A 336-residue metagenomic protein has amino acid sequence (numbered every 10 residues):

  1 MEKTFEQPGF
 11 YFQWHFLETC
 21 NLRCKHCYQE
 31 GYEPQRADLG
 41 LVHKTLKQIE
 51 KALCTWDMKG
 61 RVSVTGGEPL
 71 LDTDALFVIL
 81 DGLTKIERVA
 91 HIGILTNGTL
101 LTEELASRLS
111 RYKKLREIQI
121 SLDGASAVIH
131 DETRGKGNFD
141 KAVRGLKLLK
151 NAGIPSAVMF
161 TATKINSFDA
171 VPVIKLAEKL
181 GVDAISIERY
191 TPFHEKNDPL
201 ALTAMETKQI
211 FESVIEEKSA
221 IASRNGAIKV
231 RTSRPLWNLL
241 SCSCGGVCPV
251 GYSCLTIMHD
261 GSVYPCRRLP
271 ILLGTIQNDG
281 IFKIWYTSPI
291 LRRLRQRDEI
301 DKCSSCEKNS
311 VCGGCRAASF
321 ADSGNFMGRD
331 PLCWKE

Functional and structural regions predicted by a protein language model:
M1-E2, E6, R268-E336: Flexible mid-to-C-terminal extensions adjoining Fe-S/redox cofactors in radical SAM and related proteins
M1-Y112, R116: Conserved alpha-helical substructure of the radical SAM core
F10, M58-G60, G251, R267 (+1 more regions): Exposed loop/turn and edge beta-strand positions of beta-sandwich/beta-sheet ligand-binding modules
Q13, L17-C20, S241, H259 (+3 more regions): Residue-level signal for mature regions of secreted extracellular proteins and peptides
H15, R36-G40, K44, G82 (+5 more regions): Radical SAM enzyme [4Fe-4S]-AdoMet core and its adjacent flexible, acidic and glycine-rich loops/tails across
T19, R23, C27-E30, G251 (+4 more regions): Cys/His-rich metal-chelating microdomains
Y32, G67, D123, Y190 (+2 more regions): Flexible loop residues that form catalytic and substrate-binding hotspots at small-molecule/glycan-binding clefts
V62-V64, I94, I120, V158 (+1 more regions): Buried hydrophobic side chains on well-structured beta-strands
